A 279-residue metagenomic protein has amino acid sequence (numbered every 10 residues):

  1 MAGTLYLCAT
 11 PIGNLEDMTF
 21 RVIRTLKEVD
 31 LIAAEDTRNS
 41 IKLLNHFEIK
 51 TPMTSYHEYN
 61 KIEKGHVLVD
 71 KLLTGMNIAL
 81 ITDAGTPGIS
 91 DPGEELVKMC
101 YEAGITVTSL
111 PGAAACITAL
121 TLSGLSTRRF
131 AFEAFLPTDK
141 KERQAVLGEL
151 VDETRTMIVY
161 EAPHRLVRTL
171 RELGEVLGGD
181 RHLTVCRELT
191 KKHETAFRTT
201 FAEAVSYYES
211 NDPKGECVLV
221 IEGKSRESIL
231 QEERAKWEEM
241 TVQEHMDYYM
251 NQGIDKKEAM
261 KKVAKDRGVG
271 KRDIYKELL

Functional and structural regions predicted by a protein language model:
M1-H57: Glycine-rich, flexible N-terminal cofactor/catalytic loop recognition
A2, T156, P163-L279: A contiguous loop/helix-start segment that scaffolds small-molecule binding in enzyme catalytic cores
G3-L5, T74-A79, R155-T156: Loop/turn-to-beta-strand initiation segments
I12-G13, D83-P87, P163-R165, K224-R226: Short glycine-rich anion-binding loops that position phosphate/pyrophosphate groups of nucleotides and phosphorylated
L26-I32, G104-T108, T156-M157: Short active-site oxyanion
T54-I62, L136-D139: Conserved helicase motor
P92-E94, K256: Glycine-centered tight-turn and secondary-structure capping sites
E95-E153: Class I SAM-dependent methyltransferase SAM-binding "motif I" and its flanking Rossmann-like core
